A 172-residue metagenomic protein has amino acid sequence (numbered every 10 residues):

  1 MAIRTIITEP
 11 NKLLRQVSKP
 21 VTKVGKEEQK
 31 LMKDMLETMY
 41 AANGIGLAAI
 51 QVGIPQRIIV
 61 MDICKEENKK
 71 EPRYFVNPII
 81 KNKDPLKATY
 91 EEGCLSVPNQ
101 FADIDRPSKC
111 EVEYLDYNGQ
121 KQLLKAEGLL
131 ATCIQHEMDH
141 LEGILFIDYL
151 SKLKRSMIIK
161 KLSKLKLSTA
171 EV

Functional and structural regions predicted by a protein language model:
M1-V172: Positively charged
